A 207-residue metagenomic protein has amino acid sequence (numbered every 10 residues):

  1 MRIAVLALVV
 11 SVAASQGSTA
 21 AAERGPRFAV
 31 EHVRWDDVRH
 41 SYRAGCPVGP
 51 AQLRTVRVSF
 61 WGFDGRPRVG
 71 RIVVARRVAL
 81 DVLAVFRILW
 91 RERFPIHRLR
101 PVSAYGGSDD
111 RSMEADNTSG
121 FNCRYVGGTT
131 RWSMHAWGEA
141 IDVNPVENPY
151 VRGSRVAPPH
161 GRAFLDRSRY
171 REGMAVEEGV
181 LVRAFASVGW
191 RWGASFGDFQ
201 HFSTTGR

Functional and structural regions predicted by a protein language model:
M1-A21: Secretory targeting and sorting signals
G17-R66: N-terminal module-boundary/linker segments of secreted carbohydrate-active enzymes
A21-W35, V85, N117-W132: Charged, low-complexity, helix/coiled-coil-prone segments
V48-L53, E114-D116, M134-A136, A157: A generic structural signal for short, non-catalytic loop/turn and secondary-structure boundary residues
V48-M113: Active-site acidic/histidine clusters and adjacent loop/turn architecture that either coordinate catalytic ions
R100-W137, Y150: Active-site-adjacent loop/helix surface patches within enzyme catalytic domains that shape the substrate-binding cleft
Y125-W132, W137-R207: Catalytic cores and adjacent binding grooves of peptidoglycan-active enzymes
